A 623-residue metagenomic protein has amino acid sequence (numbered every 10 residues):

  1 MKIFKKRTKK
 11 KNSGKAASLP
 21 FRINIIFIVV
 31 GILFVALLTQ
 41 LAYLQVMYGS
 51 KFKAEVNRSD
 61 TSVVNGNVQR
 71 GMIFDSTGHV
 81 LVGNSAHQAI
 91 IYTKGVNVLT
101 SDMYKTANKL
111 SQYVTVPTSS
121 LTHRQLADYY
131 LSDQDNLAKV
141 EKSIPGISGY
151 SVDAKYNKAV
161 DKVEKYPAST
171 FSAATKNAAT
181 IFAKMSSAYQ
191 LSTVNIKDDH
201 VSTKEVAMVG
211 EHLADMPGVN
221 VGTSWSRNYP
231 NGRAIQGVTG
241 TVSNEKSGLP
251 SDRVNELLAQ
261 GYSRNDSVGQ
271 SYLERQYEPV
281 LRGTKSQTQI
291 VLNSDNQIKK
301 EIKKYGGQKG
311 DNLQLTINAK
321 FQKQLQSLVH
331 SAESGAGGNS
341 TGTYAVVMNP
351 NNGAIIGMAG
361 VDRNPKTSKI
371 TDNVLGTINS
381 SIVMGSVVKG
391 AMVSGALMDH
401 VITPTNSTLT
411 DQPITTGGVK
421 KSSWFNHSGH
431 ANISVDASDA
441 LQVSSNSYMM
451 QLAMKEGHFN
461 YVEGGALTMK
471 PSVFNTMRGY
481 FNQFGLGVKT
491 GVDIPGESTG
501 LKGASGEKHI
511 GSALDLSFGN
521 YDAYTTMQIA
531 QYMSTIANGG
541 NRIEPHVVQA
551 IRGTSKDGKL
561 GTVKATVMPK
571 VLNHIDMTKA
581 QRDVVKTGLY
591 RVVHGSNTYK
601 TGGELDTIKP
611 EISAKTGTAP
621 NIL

Functional and structural regions predicted by a protein language model:
K2-R275, P279, A453, N475-G479: Membrane-proximal periplasmic segments of bacterial cell-envelope enzymes, especially penicillin-binding proteins
V29-L33, V116-D133, I378-D411: Cysteine/selenocysteine-centered motifs that mediate thiol-based redox chemistry or coordinate metal-sulfur cofactors
N65-Q69, K285, G338-G342: Short, small/polar residue-rich loop motifs at catalytic or cofactor-binding pockets
G66-N67, L99-M103, D198-V206, N228-N231 (+15 more regions): Solvent-exposed, acidic/flexible segments
V82-G83, V291-K304, I317, T343-S380 (+1 more regions): Beta-lactam-recognizing serine transpeptidase/beta-lactamase-like catalytic domain environment
S101-Q112, A207, E211, Q236 (+16 more regions): Solvent-exposed, polar/charged alpha-helical surfaces in well-ordered, non-transmembrane soluble domains, broadly
Q297-G338, T343: Conserved, well-ordered alpha-helix/loop/beta-strand core segments that scaffold catalytic motifs
